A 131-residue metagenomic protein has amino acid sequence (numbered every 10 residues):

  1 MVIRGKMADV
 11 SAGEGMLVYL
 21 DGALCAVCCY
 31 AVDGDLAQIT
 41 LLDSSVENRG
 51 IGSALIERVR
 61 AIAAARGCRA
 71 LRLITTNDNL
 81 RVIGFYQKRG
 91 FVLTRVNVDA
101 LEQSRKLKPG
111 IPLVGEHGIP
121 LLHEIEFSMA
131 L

Functional and structural regions predicted by a protein language model:
M1-E47, S53-E57, A130: Acetyl-CoA-dependent GNAT
I3-A12, V27-C29, R95-E124: Conserved acyl-donor/pantetheine-binding loop and adjacent beta-alpha core of acyl/acetyltransferases and related
R49-A63, G84-K88: Conserved acetyl-CoA-binding loop-helix of GNAT-fold acetyltransferases
A63-N77: Conserved GNAT acetyl-CoA-binding A-motif
L73-V82, V98-R105: Conserved beta-strand-loop-alpha-helix junction that forms the acyl-donor binding cleft
Q87-R95: Conserved acetyl-CoA-binding loop of GNAT-fold acetyltransferases
